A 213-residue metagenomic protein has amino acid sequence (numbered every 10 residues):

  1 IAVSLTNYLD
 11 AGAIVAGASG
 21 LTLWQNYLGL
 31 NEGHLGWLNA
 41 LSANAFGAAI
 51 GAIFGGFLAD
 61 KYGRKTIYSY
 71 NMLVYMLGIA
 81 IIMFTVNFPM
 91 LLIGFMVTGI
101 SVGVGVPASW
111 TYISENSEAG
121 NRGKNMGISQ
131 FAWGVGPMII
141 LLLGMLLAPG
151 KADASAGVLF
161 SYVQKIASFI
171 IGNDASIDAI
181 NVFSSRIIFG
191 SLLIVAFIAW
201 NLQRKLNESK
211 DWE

Functional and structural regions predicted by a protein language model:
I1-E213: Transmembrane-helix signature of 12-pass secondary carriers
